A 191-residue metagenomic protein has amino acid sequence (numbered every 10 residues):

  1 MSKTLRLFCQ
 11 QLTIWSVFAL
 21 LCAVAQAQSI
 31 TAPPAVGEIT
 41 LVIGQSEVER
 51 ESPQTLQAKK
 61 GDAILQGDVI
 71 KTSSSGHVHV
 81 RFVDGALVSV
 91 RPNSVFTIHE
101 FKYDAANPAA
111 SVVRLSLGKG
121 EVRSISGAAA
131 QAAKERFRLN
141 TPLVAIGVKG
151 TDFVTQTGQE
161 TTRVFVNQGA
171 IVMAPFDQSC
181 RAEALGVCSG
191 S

Functional and structural regions predicted by a protein language model:
M1-C9: N-terminal secretory signal peptides that target proteins for export/translocation
K3, A19, A25-A27: Protein maturation boundaries and topogenic segments
Q10-A23: Bacterial N-terminal signal peptides
A27-V78, F82-S191: Flexible, surface-exposed loop/linker segments and immediately adjacent secondary-structure boundaries
